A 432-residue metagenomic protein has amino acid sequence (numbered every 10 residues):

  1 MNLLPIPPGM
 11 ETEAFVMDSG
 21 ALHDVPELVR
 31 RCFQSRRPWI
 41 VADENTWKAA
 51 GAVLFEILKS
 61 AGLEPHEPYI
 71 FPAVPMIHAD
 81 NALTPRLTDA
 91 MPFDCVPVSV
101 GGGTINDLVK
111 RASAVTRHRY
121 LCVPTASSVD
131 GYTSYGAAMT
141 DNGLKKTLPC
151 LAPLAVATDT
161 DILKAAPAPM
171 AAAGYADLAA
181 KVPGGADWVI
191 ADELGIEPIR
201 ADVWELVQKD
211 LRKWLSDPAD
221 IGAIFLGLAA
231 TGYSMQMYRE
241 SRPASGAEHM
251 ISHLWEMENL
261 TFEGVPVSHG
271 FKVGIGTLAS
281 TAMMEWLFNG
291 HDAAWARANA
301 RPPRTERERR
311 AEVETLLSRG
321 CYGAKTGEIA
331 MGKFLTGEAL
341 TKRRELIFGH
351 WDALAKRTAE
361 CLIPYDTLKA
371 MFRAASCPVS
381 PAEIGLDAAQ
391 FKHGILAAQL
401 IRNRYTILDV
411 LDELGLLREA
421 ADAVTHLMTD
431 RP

Functional and structural regions predicted by a protein language model:
M1-V96: ATP/NTP phosphate-donor binding region
N2, H291-P432: C-terminal charged capping/lid subdomain of soluble metabolic enzymes
P7-G9, C32-F33, D89-P92, S113 (+5 more regions): Solvent-exposed alpha-helices and their adjacent loops that cap or buttress functional pockets in soluble metabolic
F33-G51, M170-G174, A179, D387 (+2 more regions): N-terminal low-complexity or amphipathic/hydrophobic leaders
E67, M76-M91, R242-N259, T358: Non-transmembrane, aqueous-exposed alpha-helical and coiled segments at domain scale
A90-A112, T116-T125: A short, small-residue-rich loop immediately preceding and capping a beta-strand
R111-R212: A glycine/threonine-rich phosphate-anchoring loop and its flanking beta-alpha core in nucleotide/phosphate-binding
Q208-K213, A219-G290: A conserved active-site cap/scaffold subdomain adjacent to cofactor or substrate pockets
